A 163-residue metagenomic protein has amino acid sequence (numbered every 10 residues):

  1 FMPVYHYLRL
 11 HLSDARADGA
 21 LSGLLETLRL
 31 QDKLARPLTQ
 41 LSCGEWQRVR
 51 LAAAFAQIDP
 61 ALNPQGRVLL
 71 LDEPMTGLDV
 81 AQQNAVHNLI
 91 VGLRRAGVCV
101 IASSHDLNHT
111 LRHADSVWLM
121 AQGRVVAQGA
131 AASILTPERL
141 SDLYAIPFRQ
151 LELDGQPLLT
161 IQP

Functional and structural regions predicted by a protein language model:
D18-K33: Conserved ABC ATPase "signature" region
P37-L41: Conserved ABC ATPase signature
P64, L69-E73: Catalytic Walker B motif of ABC-type/P-loop ATPase nucleotide-binding domains
Q83-A96: Helical segment within the ABC ATPase nucleotide-binding domain
S104-H105: H-loop/switch region of ABC-family ATPase nucleotide-binding domains
T110-R112: A short, surface-exposed alpha-helical micro-motif characterized by mixed small hydrophobic and charged/polar residues
P137, S141-P163: ABC ATPase nucleotide-binding domains
